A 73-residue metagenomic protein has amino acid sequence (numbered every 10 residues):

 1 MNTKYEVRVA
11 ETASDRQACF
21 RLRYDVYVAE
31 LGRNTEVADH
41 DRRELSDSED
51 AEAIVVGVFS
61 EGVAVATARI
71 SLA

Functional and structural regions predicted by a protein language model:
N2-A73: A conserved beta-strand-loop-helix scaffold within acyl/acetyltransferase catalytic domains
